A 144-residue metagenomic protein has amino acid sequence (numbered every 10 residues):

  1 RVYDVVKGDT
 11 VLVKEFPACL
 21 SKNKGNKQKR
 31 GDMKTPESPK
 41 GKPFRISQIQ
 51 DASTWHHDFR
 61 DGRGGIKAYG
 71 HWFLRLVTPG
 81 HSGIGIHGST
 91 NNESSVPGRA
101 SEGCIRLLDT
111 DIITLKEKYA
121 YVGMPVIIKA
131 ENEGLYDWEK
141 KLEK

Functional and structural regions predicted by a protein language model:
R1-E37, I127-K144: Intrinsically disordered, low-complexity, Pro/Ser/Thr/Asn/Gly/Ala-rich spacer/linker segments adjacent to signal
E37-P39, Q50-K144: Exported/periplasmic cell-wall-interacting domains
